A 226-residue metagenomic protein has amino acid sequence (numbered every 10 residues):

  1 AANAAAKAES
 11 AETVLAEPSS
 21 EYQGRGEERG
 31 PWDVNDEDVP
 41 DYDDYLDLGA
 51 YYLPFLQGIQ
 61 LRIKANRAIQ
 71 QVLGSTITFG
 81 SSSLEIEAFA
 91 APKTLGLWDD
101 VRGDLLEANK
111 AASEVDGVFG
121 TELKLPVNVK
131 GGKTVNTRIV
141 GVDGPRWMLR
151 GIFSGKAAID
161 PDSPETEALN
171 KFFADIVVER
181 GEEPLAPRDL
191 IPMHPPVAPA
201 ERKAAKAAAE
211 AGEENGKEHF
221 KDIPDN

Functional and structural regions predicted by a protein language model:
A1-S19: N-terminal intrinsically disordered, low-complexity tails
S19-D47, L56-G58: N-terminal, positively charged regions that mediate nucleic acid binding
D41, Y45-L97: Secretory pathway targeting signatures of secreted, lumenal, and periplasmic proteins
I59, F153-A198: Surface-exposed amphipathic alpha-helical segments
I86-A88, M148-I159: Short, well-ordered beta-strand elements
R102-R146: Signature of long, low-cysteine stretches enriched in small and polar/charged residues
L185-E218: Short, highly charged C-terminal tails/helix-capping segments
K217-N226: Long, low-complexity, intrinsically disordered segments
